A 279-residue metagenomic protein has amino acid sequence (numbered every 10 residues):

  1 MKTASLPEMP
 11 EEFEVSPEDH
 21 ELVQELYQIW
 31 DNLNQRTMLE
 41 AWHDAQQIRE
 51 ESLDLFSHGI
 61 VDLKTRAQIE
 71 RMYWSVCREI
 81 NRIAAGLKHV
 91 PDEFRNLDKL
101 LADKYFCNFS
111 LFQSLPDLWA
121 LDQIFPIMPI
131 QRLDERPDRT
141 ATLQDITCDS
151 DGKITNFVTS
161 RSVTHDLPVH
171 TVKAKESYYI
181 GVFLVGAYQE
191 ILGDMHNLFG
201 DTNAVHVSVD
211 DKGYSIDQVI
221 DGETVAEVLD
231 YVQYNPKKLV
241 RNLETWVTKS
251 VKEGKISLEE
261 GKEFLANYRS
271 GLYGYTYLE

Functional and structural regions predicted by a protein language model:
M1-E279: Charged (often Lys/Glu-rich) extended helix/loop segments that serve as interaction or gating elements
